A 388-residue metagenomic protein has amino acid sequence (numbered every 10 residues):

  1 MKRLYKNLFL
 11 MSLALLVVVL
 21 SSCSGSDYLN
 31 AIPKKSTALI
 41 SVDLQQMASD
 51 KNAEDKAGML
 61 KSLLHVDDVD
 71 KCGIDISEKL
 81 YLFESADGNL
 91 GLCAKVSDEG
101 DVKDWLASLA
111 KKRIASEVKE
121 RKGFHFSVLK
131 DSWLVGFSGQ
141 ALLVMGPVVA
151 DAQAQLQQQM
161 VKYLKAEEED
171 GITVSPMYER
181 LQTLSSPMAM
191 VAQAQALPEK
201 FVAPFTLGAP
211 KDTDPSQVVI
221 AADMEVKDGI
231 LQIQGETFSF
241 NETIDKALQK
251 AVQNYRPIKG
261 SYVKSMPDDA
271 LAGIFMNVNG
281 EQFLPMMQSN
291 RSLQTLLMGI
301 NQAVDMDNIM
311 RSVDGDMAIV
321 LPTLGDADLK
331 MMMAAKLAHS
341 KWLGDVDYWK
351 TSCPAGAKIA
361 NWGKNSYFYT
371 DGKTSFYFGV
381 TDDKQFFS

Functional and structural regions predicted by a protein language model:
K2-S12: Bacterial N-terminal signal peptides that target proteins for export
V19-S22: C-terminal motif of bacterial Sec signal peptides marking the signal peptidase cleavage site
S24-N30: Bacterial lipoprotein signal-peptidase II cleavage site
N30-N52: Post-signal peptide N-terminal segment of mature Sec-exported envelope proteins
I40, C72-P176, D314-S388: Single conserved position on a long alpha-helix in the C-terminal lobe of the eukaryotic protein kinase
N52-K79: N-terminal, post-signal-peptide region of Sec/Tat-exported proteins
Y163-F275: Leucine-rich, highly hydrophobic segment in Treponema pallidum outer-membrane-associated proteins
V252-D328, K336-L343: Extended non-catalytic domains of envelope/secretory-pathway proteins
